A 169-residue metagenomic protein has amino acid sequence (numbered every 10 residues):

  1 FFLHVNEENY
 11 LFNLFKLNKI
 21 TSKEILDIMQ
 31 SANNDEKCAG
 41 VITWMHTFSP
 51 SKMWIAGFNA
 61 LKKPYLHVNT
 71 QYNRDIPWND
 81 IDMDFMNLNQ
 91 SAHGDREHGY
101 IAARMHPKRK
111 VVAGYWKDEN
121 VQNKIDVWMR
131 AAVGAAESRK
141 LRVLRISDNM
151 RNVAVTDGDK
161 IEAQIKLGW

Functional and structural regions predicted by a protein language model:
F1-G99, A103-W169: Metallocofactor- and cofactor-centric catalytic cores in central/energy metabolism, strongly enriched
